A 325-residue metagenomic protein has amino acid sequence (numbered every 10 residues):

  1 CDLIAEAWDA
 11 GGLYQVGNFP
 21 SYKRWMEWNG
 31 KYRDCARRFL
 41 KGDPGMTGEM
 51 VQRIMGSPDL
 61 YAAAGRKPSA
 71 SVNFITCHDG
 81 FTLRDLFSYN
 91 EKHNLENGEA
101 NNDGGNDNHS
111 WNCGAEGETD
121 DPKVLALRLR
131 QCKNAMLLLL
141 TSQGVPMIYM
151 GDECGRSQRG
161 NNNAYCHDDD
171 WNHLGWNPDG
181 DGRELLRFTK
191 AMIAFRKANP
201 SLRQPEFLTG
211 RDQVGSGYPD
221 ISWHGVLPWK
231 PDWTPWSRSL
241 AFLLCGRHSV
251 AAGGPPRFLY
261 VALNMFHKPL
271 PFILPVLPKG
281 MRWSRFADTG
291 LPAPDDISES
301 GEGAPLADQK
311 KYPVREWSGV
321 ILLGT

Functional and structural regions predicted by a protein language model:
C1-M150, C154-G155, N163-H167, L202-R203 (+6 more regions): Conserved alpha/beta catalytic core and glycan-binding cleft of carbohydrate-active enzymes
T119, L125-K133, L138-I148, D152-T325: Carbohydrate-interacting/catalytic domains
